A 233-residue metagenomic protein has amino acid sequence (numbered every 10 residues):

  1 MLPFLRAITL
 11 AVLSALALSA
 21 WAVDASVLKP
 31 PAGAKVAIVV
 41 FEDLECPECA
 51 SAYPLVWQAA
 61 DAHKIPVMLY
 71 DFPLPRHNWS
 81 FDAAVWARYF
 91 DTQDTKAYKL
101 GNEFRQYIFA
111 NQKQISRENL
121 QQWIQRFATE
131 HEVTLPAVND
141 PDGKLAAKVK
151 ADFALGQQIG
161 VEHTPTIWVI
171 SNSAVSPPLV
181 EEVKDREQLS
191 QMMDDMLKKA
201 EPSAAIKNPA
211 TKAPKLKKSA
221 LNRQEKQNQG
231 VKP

Functional and structural regions predicted by a protein language model:
M1-A7: Positively charged n-region of N-terminal signal peptides that target proteins for export
A7-S19: Bacterial N-terminal signal peptides
A20-A25: Boundary at the C-terminal end of the N-terminal hydrophobic targeting segment
P31-A32, A60-A62, W79, Q158-H163: Extracellular/periplasmic catalytic domains that process cell-envelope and extracellular macromolecules
A32-C46, V67: Short active-site neighborhood of thiol/selenol oxidoreductases, capturing the structured segment around
L44, A50-A128: Structural alpha/beta surface segment adjacent to cysteine/selenocysteine redox centers across thiol/disulfide enzymes
Y53-P54, Q125-P233: C-terminal cap of thioredoxin/glutaredoxin-like
